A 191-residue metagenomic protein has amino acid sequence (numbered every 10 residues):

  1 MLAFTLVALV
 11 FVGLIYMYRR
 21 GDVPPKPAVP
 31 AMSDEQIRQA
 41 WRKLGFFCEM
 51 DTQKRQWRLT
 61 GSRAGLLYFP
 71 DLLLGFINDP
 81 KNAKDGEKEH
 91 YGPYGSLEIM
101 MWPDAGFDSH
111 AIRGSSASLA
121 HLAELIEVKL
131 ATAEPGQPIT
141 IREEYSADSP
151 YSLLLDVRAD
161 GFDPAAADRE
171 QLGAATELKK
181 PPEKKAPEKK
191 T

Functional and structural regions predicted by a protein language model:
M1-V7: Feature marks short, highly hydrophobic, charge-poor N-terminal signal-anchor/signal peptide-like helices that anchor
F11-T191: Positively charged, low-complexity terminal tracts and the immediately adjacent first secondary-structure elements
